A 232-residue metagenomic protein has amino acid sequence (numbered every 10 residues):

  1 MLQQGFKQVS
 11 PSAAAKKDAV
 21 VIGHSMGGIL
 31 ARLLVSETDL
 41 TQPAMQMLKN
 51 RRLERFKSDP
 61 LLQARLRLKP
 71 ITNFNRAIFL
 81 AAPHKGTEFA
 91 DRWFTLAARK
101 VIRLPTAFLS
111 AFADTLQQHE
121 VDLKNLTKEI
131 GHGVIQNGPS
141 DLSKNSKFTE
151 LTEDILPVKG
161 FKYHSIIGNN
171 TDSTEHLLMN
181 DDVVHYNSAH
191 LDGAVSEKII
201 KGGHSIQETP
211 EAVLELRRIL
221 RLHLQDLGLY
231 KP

Functional and structural regions predicted by a protein language model:
M1-V134, D181: Serine-dependent carboxylesterase/thioesterase catalytic core of lipase-like alpha/beta-hydrolase/SGNH enzymes
F94-R99, S110-P232: C-terminal catalytic-base region of ester-bond hydrolases, centering on the histidine of the charge-relay
